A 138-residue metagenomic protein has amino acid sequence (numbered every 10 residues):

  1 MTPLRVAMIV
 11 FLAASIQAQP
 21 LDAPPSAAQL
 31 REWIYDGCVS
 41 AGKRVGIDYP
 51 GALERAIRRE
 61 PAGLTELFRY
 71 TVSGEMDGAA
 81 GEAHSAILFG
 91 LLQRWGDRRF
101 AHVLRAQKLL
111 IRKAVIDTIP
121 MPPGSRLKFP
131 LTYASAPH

Functional and structural regions predicted by a protein language model:
M1-T2, A14, H84: Intrinsically disordered, low-complexity segments enriched in Ser/Pro/Gly/Ala and basic residues
T2-I9: Sec-dependent signal peptide recognition, specifically the positively charged N-region followed immediately by
R5, I16, C38: Functionally constrained cores in energy, signaling, and assembly domains
I9-A18: Hydrophobic h-region of N-terminal signal peptides that target proteins for export in Gram-negative bacteria
Q19-H138: Non-catalytic all-alpha helical scaffold/repeat segments
